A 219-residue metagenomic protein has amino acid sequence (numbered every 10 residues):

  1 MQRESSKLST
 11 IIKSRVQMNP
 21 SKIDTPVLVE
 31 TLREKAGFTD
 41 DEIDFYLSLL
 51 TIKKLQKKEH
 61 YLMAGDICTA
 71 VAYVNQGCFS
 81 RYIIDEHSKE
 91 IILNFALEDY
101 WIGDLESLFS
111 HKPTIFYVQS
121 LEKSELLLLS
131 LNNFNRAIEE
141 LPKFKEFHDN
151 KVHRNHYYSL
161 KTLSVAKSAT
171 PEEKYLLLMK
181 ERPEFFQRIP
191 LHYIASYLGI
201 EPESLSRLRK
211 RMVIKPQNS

Functional and structural regions predicted by a protein language model:
Q2-E4, A169-S219: Phosphate-/nucleic-acid-contacting segments
Q2-T51: Cyclic nucleotide-binding regulatory module and flanking cytosolic helices
K53, A72, N94, Q119 (+3 more regions): Residues that recognize and position ribonucleotide moieties
E59-L121: Cyclic nucleotide-binding regulatory domains
Y82, D104-L105, A137, L178 (+1 more regions): Residues that scaffold the ATP/ADP-binding catalytic core of kinase and kinase-like folds
T114, N133-T170, K174: A small-molecule sensor/coupling module
